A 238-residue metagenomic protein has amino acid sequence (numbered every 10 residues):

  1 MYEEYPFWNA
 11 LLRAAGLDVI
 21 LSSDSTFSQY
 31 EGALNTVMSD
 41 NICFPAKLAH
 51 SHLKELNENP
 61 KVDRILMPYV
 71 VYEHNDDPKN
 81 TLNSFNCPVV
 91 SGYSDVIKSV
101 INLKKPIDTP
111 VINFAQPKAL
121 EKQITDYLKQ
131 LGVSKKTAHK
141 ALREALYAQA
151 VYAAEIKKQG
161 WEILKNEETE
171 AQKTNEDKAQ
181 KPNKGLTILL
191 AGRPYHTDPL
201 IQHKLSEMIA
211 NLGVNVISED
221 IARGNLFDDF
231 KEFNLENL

Functional and structural regions predicted by a protein language model:
M1-L238: An N-terminal assembly and electron-transfer interface module characteristic of large anaerobic redox and radical
